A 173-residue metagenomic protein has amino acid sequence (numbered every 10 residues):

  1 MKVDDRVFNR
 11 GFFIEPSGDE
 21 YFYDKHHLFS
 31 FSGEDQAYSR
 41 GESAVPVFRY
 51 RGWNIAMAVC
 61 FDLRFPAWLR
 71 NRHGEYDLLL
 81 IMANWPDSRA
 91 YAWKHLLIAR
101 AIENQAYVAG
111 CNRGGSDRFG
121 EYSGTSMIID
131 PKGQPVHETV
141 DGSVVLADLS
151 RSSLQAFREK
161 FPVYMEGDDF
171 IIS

Functional and structural regions predicted by a protein language model:
K2-R6, D117-G120: Short loop/turn motifs at secondary-structure junctions and domain boundaries
V3-G74, S88-H95, A156-E166: Active-site catalytic loop in hydrolytic enzyme cores
F13-E15, I129-D130, A147-L149: Short beta-strand-to-turn element immediately C-terminal to the catalytic PLP-Schiff-base lysine in fold type I
Y23, F48, C111, T139 (+1 more regions): Hydrophobic residues at beta-strand termini and immediately following loops that shape nucleotide-binding pockets
K25, Y50, P131, D141 (+1 more regions): Active-site donor-binding loop signature of nucleotide-sugar glycosyltransferases
H27, G115, G142, R151-S153: Residue-level detector of flexible, active-site-proximal loop/helix-junction positions within diverse enzyme catalytic
R64-V144: CN hydrolase (nitrilase-like) catalytic-core segments centered on the catalytic cysteine and neighboring Lys/Glu
V144-D148, S152-S173: Short, basic/aromatic-enriched C-terminal tail that caps enzymatic domains
